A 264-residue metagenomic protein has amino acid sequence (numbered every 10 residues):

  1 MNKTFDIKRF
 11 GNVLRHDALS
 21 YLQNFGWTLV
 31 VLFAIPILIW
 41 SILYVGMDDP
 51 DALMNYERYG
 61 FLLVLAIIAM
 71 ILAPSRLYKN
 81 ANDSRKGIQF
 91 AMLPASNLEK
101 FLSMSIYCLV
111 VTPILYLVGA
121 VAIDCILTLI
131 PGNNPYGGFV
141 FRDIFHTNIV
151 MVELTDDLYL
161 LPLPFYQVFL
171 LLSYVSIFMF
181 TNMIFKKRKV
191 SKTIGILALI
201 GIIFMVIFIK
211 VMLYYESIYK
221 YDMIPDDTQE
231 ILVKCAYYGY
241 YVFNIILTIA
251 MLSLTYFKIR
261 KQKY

Functional and structural regions predicted by a protein language model:
M1-G87, N97-Y264: Hydrophobic alpha-helical transmembrane segments of membrane proteins
M92-S96: Short helix-to-coil transition segments within interhelical loops that connect adjacent transmembrane helices
